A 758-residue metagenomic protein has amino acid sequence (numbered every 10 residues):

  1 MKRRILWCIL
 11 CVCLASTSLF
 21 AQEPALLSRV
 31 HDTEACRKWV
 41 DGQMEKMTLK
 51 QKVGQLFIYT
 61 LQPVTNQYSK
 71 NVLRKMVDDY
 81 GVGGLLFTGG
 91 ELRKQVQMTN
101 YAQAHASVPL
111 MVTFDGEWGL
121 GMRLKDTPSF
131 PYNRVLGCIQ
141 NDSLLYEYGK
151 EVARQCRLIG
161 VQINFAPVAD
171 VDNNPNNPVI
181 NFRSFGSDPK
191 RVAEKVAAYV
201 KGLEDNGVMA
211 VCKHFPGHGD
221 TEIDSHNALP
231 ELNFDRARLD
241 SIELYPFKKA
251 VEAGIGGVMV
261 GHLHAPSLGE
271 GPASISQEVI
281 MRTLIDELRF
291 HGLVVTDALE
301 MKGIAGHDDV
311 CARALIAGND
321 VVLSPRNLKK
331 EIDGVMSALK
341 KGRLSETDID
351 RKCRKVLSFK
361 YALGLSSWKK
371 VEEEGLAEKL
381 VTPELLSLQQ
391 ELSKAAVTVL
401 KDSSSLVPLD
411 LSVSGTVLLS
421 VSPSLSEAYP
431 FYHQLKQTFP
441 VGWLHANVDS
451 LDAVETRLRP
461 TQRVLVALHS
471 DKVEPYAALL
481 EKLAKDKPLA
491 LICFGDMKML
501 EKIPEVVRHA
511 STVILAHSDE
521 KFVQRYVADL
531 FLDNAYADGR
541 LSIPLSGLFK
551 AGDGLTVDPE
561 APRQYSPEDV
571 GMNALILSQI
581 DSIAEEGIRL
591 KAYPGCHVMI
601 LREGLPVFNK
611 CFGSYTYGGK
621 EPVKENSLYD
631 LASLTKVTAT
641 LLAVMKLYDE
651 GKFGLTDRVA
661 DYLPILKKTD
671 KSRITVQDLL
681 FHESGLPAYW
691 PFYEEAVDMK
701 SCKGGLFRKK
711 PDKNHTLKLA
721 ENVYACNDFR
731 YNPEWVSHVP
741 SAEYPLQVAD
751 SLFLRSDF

Functional and structural regions predicted by a protein language model:
M1-A25: Bacterial Sec-dependent N-terminal signal peptides
A21-Y59, P63-M76, D286, H307-D569 (+1 more regions): Preference for extracellular/luminal or secreted protein segments
T48, L85, Q95-L110, L120-M122 (+2 more regions): Second-shell residues forming the walls of enzyme active-site clefts
K75-G89, P175-N176, A250-E270, R459-D471: Short acidic, glycine-rich surface-loop motifs adjacent to enzyme active sites
L92-P109, Q140-G160, L344, I349-R354 (+2 more regions): Active-site-adjacent structural elements in enzyme catalytic domains
S143, S241, E287, S387 (+5 more regions): Coil residues (strongly favoring Ser/Thr
D569-L631, K652-T656, D750-F758: Short, conserved catalytic-motif segment at the N-terminal edge
Y617-F758: Active-site-proximal loop and beta-strand segments within enzyme catalytic domains
